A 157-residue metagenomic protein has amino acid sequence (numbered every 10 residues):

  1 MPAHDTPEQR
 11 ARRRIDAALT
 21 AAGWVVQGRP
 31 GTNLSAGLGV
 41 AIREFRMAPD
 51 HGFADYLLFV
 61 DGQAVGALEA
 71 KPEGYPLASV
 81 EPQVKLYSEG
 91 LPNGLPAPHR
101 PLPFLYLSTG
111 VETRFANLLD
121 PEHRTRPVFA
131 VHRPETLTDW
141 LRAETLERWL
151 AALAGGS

Functional and structural regions predicted by a protein language model:
M1-S157: ATP-dependent helicase/translocase motor core
